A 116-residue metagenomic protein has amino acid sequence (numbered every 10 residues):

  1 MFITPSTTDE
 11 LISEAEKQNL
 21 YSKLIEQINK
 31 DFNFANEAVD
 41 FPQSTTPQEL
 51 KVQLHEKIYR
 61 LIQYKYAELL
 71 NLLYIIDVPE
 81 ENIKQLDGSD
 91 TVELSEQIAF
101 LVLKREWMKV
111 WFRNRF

Functional and structural regions predicted by a protein language model:
M1-V39: Membrane topogenic helices and adjacent juxtamembrane segments
F2-E16, I58, A67-N71, S89 (+1 more regions): Hydrophobic alpha-helical segments at protein termini of multi-pass membrane proteins
V52-E96: Amphipathic protein-protein interaction modules
I83-F116: Amphipathic alpha-helical binding modules
